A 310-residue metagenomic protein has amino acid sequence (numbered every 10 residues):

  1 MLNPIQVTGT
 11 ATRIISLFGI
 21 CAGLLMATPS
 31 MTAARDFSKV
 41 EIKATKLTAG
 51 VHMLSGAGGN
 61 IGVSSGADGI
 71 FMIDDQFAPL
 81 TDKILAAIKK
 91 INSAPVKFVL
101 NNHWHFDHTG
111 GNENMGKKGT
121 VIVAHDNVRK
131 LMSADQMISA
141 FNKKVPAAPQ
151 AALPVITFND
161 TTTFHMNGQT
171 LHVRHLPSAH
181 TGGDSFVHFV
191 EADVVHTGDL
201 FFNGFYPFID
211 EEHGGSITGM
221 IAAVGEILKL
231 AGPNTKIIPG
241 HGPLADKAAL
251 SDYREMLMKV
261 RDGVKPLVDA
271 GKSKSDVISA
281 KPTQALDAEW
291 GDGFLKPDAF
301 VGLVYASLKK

Functional and structural regions predicted by a protein language model:
L2-G19: Bacterial N-terminal signal peptides that target proteins for export
C21, L25-R35, K229-A231, P243-K310: Accessory terminal helices/loops
S30-A49: Short N-terminal segments immediately surrounding and downstream of signal-peptide cleavage
R35, K46, R129-L176, T181-G182 (+3 more regions): Metallo-beta-lactamase
K43-I88, V187-F189, V194-T197: Conserved beta-strand hairpin/beta-sheet module of binuclear metal-dependent hydrolase folds, prominently
A44, A67-F71, P79-V123: Active-site metal-binding motif and surrounding structural segment of the metallo-beta-lactamase
G50, S64, D74, I88 (+10 more regions): Divalent metal-coordination and catalytic microenvironments
G69-I70, F77-P79, T163, T170 (+3 more regions): Metallo-beta-lactamase
